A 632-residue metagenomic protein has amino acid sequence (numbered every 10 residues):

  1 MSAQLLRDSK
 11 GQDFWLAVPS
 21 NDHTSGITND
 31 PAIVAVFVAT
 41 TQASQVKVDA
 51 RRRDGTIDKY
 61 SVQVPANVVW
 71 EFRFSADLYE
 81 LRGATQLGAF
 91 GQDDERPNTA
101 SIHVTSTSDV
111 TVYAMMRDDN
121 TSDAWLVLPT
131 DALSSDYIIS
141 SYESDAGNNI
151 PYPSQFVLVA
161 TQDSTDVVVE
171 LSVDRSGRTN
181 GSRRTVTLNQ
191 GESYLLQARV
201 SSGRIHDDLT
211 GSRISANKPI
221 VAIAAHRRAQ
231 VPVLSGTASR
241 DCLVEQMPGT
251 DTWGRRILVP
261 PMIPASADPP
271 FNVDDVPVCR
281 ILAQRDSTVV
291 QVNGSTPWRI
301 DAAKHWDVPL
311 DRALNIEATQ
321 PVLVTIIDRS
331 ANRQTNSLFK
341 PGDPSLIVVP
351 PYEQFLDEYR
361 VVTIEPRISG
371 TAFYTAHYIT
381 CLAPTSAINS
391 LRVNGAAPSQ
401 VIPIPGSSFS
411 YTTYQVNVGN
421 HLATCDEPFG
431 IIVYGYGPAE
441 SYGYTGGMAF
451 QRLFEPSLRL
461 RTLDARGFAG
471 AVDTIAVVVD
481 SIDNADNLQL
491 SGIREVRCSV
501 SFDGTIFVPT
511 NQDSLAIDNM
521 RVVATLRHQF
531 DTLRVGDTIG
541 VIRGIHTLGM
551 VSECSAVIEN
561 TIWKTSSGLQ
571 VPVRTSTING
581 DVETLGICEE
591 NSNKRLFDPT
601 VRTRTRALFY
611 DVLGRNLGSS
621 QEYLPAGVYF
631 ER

Functional and structural regions predicted by a protein language model:
M1-A3, V582: Sec-dependent N-terminal signal peptides of Gram-negative exported proteins
Q4-S457: Intrinsically disordered, low-complexity linker/terminal regions across diverse proteins
V38-Q45, Q162-D166, R285-V289, T385-S390 (+5 more regions): A short beta-turn/strand-edge loop motif at beta-sheet boundaries
A66, Q190, A302, A469 (+3 more regions): Surface-exposed loops/turns
P456-E590: Acidic, low-complexity intrinsically disordered segments
C588-R632: C-terminal outer-membrane/trafficking sorting elements
